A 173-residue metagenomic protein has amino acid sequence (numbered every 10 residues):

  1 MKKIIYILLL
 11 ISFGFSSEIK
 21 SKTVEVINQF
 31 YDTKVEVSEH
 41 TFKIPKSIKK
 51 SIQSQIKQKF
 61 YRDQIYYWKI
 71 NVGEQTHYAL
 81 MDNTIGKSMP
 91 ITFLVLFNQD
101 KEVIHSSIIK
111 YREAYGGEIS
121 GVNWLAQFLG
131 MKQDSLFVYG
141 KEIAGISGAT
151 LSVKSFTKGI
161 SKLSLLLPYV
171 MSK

Functional and structural regions predicted by a protein language model:
I4-F13: Sec-dependent N-terminal signal peptides
S17-I143, T150-K154, K158-K162, L166-K173: Flexible, solvent-exposed loop/hinge segments and secondary-structure transition points
